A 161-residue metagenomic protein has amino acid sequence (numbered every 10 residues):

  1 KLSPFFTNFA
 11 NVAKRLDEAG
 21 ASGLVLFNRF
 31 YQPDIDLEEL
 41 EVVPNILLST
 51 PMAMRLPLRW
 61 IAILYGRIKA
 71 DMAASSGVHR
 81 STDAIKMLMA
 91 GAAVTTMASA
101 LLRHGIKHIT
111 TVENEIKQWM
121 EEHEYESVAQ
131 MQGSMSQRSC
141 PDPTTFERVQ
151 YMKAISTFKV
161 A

Functional and structural regions predicted by a protein language model:
L2-S75, H79-M97, P141-A161: Alpha/beta enzyme core
R29, A100, G133: Residue-level "edge-of-site" marker
P33-T50, L102-Y125: C-terminal helical cap(s) of enzyme catalytic domains, especially alpha/beta-barrels
A62, I85, M89, K107-K117 (+2 more regions): A generic structural signal for well-ordered alpha-helical surface patches
R80-S81, L102, V128, Q137: Short, electropositive, low-hydrophobicity segments enriched in small/polar residues
Q118-T157: Charged C-terminal helix
